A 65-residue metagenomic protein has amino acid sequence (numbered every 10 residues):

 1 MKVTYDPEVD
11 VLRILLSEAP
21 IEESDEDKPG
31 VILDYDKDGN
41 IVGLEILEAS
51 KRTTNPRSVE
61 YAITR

Functional and structural regions predicted by a protein language model:
M1-R65: Small, basic N-terminal interaction modules of short regulatory proteins
